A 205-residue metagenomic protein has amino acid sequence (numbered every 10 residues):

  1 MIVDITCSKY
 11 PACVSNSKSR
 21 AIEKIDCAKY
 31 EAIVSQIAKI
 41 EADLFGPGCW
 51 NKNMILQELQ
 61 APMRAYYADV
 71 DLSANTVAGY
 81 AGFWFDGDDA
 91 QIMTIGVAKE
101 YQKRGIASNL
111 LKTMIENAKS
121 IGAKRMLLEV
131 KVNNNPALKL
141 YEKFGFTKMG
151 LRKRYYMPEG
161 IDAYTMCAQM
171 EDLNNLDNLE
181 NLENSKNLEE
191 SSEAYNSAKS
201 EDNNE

Functional and structural regions predicted by a protein language model:
D4-Y10, R20, C27-E100, L111-T113 (+4 more regions): Acetyl-CoA-dependent GNAT
Y10-K24, L173-S197: Compositionally biased, intrinsically disordered low-complexity segments enriched for polar/charged residues
C49, R104-G105, G160: Non-catalytic, surface-exposed connector residues within folded enzymatic/regulatory domains
L56, N133, Y156: Positions that flank functional sites
T94, A98-K112, K119-I121, R125 (+3 more regions): Conserved glycine-rich acetyl-CoA-binding loop
R104, S108, R152-Y155, Q169-M170: Acyl-donor (CoA/ACP) binding surface of acyl/acetyltransferases
E129, T147-A163: Conserved catalytic-core motifs of GNAT/GCN5-like acyltransferases
M166: Divalent-cation-assisted or electrostatically stabilized phosphate/pyrophosphate-binding catalytic cores
